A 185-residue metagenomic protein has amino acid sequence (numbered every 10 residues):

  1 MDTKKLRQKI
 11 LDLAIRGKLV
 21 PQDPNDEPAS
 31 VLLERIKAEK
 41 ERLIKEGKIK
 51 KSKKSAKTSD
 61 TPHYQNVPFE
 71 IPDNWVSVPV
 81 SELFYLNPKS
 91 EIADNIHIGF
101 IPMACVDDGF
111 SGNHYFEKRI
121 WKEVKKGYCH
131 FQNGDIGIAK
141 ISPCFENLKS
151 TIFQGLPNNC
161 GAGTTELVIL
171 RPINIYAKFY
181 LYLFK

Functional and structural regions predicted by a protein language model:
M1, K5-K9, V31, A38 (+5 more regions): Generic recognition of stable, solvent-exposed alpha-helical segments in well-folded globular domains
D2-P62, N66: Extended, domain-scale alpha-helical bundle/helix-rich regions
K9, K18, Y64-E91: Non-catalytic DNA-recognition/assembly elements of restriction-modification systems
I10, A14, I101-A104, F184: Short alpha-helical scaffolding segments that buttress acidic/His motifs in well-ordered protein cores
I15, L19, P88, S142 (+1 more regions): Hydrophobic/aromatic-lined pockets within catalytic cores
N25, G112-N113, K149-T151: Short acidic, glycine/serine/threonine-rich loops at helix termini
A56, S90-K122, G163: DNA target-recognition patches
K126-F184: A short beta-sheet element
